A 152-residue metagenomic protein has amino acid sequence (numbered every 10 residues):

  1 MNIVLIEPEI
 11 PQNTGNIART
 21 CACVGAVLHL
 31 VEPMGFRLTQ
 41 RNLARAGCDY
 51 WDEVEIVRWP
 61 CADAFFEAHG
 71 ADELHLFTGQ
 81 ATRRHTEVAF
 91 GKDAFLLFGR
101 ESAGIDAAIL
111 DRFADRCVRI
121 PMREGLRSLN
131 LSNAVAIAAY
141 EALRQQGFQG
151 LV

Functional and structural regions predicted by a protein language model:
M1-V152: Post-transcriptional modification and biogenesis factors for structured RNAs of the translation apparatus
